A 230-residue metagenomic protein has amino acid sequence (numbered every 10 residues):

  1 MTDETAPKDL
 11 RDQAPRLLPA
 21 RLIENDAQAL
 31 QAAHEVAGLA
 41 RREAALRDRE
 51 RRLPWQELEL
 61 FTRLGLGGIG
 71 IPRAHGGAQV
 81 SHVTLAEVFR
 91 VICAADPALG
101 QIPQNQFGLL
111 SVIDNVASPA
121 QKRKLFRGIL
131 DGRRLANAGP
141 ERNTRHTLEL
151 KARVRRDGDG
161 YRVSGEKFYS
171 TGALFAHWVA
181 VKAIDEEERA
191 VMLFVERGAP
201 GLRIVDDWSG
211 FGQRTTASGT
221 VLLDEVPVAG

Functional and structural regions predicted by a protein language model:
M1-P103: Amphipathic, small/basic residue-rich leader segments at the start of a protein or domain
W55-R63, G68-T171: Glycine-rich flavin
V116-S118, D157-D159, I184-E187, R197-P200 (+1 more regions): Short loop segments at secondary-structure junctions
R127-G128, T171, I184, F211-R214: A general structural signal for short secondary-structure junctions and capping/turn motifs
T147-L148, A173-A176, T215: Short glycine/proline-enriched turns and hinge-like loops at secondary-structure junctions
R153, W178-K182, M192-F194, S218-E225: Conserved hydrophobic/aromatic beta-strand scaffold that supports enzyme active sites
Y169-I204: A short core secondary-structure module
P200-P227: Flexible, small-/acidic-enriched active-site or ligand-binding loops
